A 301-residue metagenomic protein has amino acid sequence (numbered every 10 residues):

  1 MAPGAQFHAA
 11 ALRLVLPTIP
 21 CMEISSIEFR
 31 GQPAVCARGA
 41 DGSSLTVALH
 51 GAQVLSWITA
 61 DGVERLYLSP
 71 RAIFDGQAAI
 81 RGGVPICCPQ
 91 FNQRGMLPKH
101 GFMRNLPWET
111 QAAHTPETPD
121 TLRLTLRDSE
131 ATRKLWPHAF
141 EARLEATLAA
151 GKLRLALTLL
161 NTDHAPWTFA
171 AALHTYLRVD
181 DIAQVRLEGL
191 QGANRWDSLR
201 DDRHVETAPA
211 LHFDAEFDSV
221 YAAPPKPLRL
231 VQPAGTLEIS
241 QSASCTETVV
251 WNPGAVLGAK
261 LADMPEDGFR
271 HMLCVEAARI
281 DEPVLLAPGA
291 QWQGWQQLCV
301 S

Functional and structural regions predicted by a protein language model:
A10-C21: Short, Lys/Arg-enriched N-terminal segments with co-localized hydrophobic residues within the first ~10-30 amino acids
M22-A40, H50, R127-T132, E141 (+1 more regions): Beta-strand-rich recognition/accessory modules
S25, F29, P98-A149: Extended, loop-rich substrate-binding clefts of extracytoplasmic carbohydrate-active enzymes
D41-K99: Acidic-aromatic substrate-binding/catalytic surfaces of carbohydrate-active enzymes
S56-I58, A165-A171: Short, hydrophobic/aromatic beta-strand segments
L159-D163, V300: Asparagine-centered strand-capping/turn motif at beta-strand->loop junctions
P166-T168, T175-T248: Active-site/ligand-binding surface loops and adjacent short beta/alpha elements that line catalytic pockets across
